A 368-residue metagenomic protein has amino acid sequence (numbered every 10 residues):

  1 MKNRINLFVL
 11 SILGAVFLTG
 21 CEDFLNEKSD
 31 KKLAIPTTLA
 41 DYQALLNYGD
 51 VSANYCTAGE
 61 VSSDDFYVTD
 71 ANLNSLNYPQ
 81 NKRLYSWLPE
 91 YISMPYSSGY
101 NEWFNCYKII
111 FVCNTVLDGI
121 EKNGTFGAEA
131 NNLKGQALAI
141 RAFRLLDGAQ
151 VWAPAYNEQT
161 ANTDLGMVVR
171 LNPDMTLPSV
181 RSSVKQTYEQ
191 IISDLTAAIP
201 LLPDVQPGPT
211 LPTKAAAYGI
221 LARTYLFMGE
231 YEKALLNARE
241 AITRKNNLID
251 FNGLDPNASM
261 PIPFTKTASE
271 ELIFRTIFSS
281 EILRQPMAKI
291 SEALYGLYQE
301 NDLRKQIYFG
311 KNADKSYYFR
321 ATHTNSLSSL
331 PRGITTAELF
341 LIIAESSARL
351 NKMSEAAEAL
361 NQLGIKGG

Functional and structural regions predicted by a protein language model:
M1-C21: Sec-dependent bacterial lipoprotein signal peptides
C21-Y67, M353, A357-N361: Membrane-proximal, proline-rich intrinsically disordered regions
K32-P36, S62-L76, P154-T163, D204-I282: Short, surface-exposed recognition loops and adjoining beta-strand edges that mediate ligand/DNA contacts, enriched
D41-A44, T57-A58, G229, K233-A337: Hydrophobic-face positions in mid-chain alpha helices that act as interaction patches
K82-W152, S182, A197-P207, L327 (+4 more regions): Conserved, well-structured interaction surfaces
I110-C113, Y188, L195, A238 (+2 more regions): Inward-facing hydrophobic residues that define packing positions of alpha-helical scaffold repeats
